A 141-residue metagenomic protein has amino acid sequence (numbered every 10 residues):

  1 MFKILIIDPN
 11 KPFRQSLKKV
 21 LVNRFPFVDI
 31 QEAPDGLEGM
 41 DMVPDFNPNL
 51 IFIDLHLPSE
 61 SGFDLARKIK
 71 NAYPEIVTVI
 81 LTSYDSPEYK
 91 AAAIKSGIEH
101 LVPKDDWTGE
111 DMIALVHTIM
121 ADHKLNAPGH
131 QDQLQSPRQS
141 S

Functional and structural regions predicted by a protein language model:
D8, D54, T82: Active-site residues of response regulator receiver
K11-Q31: Two-component/phosphorelay signaling modules centered on CheY-like receiver
D35, S61-D64: Acidic catalytic/metal-coordinating carboxylates
D41, F63-P74: Short amphipathic alpha-helix used as the core "switch/output" element in two-component signaling
F46-F52, L57: Active-site beta3 strand of CheY-like receiver
P58, S86: The feature encodes the CheY-like receiver
I94-H100: As written
D111-V116, A121-S141: CheY-like receiver
